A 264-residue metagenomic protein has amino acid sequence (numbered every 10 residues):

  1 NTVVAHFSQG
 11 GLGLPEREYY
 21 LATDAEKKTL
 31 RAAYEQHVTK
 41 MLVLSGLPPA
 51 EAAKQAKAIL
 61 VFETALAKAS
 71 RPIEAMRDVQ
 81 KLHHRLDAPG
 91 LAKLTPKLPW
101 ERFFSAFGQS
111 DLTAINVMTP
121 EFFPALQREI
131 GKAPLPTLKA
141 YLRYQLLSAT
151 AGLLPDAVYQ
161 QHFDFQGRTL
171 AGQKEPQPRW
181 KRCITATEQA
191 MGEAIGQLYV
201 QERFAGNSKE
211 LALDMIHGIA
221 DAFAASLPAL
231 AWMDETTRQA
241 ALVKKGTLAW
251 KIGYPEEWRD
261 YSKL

Functional and structural regions predicted by a protein language model:
N1-G218, P255: Noncatalytic, helix-rich "gating/capping" subdomain that lines the substrate-entry/channel surface of large enzyme
G46, A67, E210-L264: Contiguous, non-catalytic segments that form substrate-binding/exosite surfaces or channel walls
